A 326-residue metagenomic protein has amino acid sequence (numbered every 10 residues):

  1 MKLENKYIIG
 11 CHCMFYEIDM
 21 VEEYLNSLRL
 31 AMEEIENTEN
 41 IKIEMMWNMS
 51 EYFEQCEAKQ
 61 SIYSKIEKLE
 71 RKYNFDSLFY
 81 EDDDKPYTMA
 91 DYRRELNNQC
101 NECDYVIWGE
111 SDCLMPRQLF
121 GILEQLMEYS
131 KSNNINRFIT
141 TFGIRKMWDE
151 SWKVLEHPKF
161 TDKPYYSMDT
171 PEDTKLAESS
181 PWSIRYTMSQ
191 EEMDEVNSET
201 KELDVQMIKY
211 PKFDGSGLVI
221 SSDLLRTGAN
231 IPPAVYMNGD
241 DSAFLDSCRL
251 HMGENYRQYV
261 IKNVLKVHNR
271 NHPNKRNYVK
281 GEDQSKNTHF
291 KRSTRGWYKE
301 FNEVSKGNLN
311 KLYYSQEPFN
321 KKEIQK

Functional and structural regions predicted by a protein language model:
N5-H12, L28, K42-W47: Hydrophobic targeting segments
E17-E34, Q55-S61: Short, well-formed alpha-helical segments that are part of the catalytic scaffolds of diverse glycosyltransferases
D19, E51-S61, F120-G121, S151-L155 (+2 more regions): Short, flexible/disordered intra-domain loops and linkers
N48-S50, G109-D112, G143: Active-site acidic Asp-centered loop
Y52-C103: Active-site-proximal specificity loops/subdomain of glycosyltransferases
N97, P116-R226: Conserved catalytic core of nucleotide-sugar-dependent glycosyltransferases
C103-P116: Short beta-strand-to-loop acidic/aromatic patch adjacent to the donor-nucleotide binding site
E195-K326: C-terminal catalytic/acceptor-binding lobe
